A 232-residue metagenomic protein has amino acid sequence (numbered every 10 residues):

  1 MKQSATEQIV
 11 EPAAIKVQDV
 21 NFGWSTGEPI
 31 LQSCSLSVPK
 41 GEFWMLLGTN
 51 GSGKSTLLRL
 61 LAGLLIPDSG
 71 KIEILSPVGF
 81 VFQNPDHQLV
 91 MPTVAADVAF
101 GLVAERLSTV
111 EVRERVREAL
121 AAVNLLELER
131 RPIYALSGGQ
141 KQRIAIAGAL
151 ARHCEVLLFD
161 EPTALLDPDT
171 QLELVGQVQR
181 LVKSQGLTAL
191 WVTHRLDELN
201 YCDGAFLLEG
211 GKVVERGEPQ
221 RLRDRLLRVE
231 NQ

Functional and structural regions predicted by a protein language model:
K2-V17, N21-S33, T109: A short, flexible loop at the N-terminus of ABC-type nucleotide-binding domains that lies
L47-T49: The feature captures the beta-strand-to-loop junction immediately N-terminal to the Walker
A62: Helix-to-loop junction immediately C-terminal to a conserved catalytic motif
V110-L128: Conserved ABC ATPase "signature" region
P132-L136, Q140: Conserved ABC ATPase signature
L157-E161: Catalytic Walker B motif of ABC-type/P-loop ATPase nucleotide-binding domains
P168-T170: Helix N-cap at the start of a conserved alpha-helix in ABC-type nucleotide-binding domains
